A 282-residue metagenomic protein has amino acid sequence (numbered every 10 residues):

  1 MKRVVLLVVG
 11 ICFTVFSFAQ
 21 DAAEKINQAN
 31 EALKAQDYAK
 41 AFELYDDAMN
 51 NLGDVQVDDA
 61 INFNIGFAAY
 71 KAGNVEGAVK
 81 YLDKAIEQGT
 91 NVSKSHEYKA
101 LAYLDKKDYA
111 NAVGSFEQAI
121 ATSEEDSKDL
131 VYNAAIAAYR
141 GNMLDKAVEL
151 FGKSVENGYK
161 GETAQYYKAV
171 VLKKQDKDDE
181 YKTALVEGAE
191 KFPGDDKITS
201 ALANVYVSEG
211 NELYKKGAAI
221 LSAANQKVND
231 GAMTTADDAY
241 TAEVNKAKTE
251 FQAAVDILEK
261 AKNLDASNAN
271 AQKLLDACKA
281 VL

Functional and structural regions predicted by a protein language model:
K2-L6, S17-N64, K71, K80 (+3 more regions): N-terminal leader/linker segments that initiate helical-solenoid repeat arrays
K34-A35, F67-N74, L101, D105-D108 (+7 more regions): Register position in tetratricopeptide repeats
A48, K84-A85, Q118-I120, K153-S154 (+2 more regions): Canonical positions in the second alpha-helix
G53-Q56, T90, E124-E125, Y159 (+2 more regions): Short coil turns that delineate tetratricopeptide repeat
A60-F67, Y98-L101, L130-N133, Y167 (+4 more regions): Canonical tetratricopeptide repeat
E212-A253: Short coil/linker segments at helix-helix boundaries
